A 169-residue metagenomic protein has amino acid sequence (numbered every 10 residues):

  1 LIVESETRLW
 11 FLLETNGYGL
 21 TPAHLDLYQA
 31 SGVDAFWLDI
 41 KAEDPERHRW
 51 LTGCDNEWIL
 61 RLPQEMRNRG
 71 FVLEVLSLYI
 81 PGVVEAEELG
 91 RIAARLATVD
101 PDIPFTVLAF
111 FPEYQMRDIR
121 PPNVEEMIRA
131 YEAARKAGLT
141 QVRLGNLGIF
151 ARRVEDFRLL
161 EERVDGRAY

Functional and structural regions predicted by a protein language model:
L1-I119: Conserved AdoMet/S-adenosylmethionine-binding subsite of the radical SAM
Y79-Y169: Auxiliary Fe-S-binding modules of radical SAM enzymes
